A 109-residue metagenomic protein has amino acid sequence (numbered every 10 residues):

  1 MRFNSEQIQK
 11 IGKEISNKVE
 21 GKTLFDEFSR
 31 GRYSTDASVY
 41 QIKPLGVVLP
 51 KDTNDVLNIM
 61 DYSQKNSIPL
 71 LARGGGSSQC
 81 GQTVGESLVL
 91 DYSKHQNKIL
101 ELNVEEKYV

Functional and structural regions predicted by a protein language model:
M1-V109: Noncatalytic alpha-helical scaffold of FAD-dependent oxidoreductases
